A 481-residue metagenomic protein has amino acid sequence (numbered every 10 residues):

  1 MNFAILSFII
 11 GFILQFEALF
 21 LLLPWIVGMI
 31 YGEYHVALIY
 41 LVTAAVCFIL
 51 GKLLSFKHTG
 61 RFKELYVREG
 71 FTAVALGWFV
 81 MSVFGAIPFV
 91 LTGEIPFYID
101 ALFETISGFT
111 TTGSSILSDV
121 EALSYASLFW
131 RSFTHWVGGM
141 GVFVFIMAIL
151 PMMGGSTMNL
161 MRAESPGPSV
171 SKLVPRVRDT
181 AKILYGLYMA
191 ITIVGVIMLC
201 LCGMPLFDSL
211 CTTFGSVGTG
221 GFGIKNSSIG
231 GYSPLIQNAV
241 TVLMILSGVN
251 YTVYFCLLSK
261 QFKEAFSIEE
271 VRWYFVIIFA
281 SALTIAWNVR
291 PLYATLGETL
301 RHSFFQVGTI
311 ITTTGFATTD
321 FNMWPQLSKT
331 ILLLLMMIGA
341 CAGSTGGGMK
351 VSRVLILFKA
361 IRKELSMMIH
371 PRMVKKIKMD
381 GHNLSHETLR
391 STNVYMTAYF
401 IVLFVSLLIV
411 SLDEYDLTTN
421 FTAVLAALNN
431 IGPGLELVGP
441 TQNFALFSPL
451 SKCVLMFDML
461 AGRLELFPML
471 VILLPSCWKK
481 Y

Functional and structural regions predicted by a protein language model:
M1-Y481: Membrane-proximal intracellular helices of multi-pass ion channels
